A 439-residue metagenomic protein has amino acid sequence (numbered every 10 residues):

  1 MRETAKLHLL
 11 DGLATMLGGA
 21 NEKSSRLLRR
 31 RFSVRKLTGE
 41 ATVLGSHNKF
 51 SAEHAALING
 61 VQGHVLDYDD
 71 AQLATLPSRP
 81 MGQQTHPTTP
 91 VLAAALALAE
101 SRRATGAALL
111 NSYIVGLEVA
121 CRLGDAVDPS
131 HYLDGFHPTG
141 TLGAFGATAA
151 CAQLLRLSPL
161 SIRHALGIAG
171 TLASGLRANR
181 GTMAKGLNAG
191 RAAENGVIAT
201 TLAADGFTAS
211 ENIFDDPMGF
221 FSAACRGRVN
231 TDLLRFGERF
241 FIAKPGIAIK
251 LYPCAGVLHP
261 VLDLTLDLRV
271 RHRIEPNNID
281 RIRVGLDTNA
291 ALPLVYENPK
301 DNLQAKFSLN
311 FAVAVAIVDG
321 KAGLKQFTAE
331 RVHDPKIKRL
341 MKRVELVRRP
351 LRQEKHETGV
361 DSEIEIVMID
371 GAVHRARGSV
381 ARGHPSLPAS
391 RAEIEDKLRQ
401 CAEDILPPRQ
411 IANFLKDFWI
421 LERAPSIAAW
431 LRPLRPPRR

Functional and structural regions predicted by a protein language model:
M1-P245, T288, A424-R439: N-terminal core-entry segment
E3-L7, G18, E22, T88 (+14 more regions): Electropositive phosphate-/nucleotide-binding environments in soluble metabolic enzymes
L17, E100, Q153-L154, S386 (+2 more regions): Amphipathic alpha-helical interaction elements
S78-G82, H131-F136, I249, S379-S386 (+1 more regions): A ubiquitous short alpha-helical element
P87, A93, L251-P253, P299 (+1 more regions): Proline-rich low-complexity regions
V115, I168, L202, D267 (+2 more regions): Residues within well-ordered alpha-helical secondary structure of globular protein domains
A255-K416, R432-R439: Intrinsically disordered, low-complexity Ser/Thr/Pro/Gly-rich interaction regions that scaffold/cooperate
